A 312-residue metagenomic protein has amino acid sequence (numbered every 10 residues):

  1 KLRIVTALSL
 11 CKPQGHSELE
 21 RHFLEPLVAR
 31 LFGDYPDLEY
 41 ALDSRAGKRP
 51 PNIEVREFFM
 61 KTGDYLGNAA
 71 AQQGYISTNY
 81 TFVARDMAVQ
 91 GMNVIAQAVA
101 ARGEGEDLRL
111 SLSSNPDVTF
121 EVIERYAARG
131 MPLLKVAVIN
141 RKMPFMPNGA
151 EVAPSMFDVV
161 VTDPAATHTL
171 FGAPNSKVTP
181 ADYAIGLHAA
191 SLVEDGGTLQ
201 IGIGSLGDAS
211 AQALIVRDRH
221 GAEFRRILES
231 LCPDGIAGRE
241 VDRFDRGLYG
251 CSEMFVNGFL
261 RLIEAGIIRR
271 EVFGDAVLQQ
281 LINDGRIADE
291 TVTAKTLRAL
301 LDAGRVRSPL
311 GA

Functional and structural regions predicted by a protein language model:
K1-A312: Conserved alpha/beta enzyme-core scaffold
